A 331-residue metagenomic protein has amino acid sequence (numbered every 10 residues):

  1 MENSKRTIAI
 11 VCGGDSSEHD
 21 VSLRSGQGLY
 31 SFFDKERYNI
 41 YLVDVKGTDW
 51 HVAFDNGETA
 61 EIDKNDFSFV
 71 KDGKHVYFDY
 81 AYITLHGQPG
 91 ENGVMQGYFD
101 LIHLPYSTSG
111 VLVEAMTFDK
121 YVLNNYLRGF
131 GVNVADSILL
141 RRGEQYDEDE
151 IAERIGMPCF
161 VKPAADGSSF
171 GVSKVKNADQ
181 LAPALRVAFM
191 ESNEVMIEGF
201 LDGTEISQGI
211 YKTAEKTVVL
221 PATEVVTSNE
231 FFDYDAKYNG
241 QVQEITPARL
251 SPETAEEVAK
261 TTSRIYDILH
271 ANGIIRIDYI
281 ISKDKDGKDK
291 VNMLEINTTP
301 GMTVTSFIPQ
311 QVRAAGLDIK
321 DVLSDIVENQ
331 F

Functional and structural regions predicted by a protein language model:
M1-S107, V111-L112, M116-F118, V122 (+1 more regions): ATP-binding N-terminal substructure of ATP-dependent carboxylate-amine bond-forming enzymes
E2-C12, S16, R24, M116-T204: Active-site nucleotide/adenylate-binding loops and adjacent lid/helix of ATP-dependent enzymes
E2-R6, G131, P252-F331: ATP-dependent carboxylate activation and anion-phosphoryl transfer catalytic cores that bind Mg-ATP to form
R6, W50, A135, M157 (+5 more regions): Change "...and in nucleic-acid phosphodiester-cleaving endonucleases..." to "...and in nucleic-acid processing enzymes
I40, P105-Y106, V134, C159 (+1 more regions): Hydrophobic beta-strand scaffold residues
Q88, P163-A164, G199-F200, Y266-A271: Short Gly/Pro-enriched turn/cap motifs at secondary-structure boundaries
K176-K260, K283-N292: Phosphate-binding site of ATP-dependent enzymes
